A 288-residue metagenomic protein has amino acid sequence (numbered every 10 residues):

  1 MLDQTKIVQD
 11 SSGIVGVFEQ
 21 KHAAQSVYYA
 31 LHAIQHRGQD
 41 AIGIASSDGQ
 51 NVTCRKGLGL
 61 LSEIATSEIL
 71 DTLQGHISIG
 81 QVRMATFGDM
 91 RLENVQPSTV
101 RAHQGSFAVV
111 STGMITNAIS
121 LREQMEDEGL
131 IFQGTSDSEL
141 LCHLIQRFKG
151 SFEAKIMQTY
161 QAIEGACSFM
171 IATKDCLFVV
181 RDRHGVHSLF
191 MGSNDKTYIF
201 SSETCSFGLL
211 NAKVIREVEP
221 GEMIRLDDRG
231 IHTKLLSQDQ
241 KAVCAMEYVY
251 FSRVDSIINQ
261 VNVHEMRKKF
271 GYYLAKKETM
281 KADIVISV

Functional and structural regions predicted by a protein language model:
M1-P220, R225-V288: Conserved short alpha-helical segments that host acidic/polar catalytic motifs at enzyme active sites
